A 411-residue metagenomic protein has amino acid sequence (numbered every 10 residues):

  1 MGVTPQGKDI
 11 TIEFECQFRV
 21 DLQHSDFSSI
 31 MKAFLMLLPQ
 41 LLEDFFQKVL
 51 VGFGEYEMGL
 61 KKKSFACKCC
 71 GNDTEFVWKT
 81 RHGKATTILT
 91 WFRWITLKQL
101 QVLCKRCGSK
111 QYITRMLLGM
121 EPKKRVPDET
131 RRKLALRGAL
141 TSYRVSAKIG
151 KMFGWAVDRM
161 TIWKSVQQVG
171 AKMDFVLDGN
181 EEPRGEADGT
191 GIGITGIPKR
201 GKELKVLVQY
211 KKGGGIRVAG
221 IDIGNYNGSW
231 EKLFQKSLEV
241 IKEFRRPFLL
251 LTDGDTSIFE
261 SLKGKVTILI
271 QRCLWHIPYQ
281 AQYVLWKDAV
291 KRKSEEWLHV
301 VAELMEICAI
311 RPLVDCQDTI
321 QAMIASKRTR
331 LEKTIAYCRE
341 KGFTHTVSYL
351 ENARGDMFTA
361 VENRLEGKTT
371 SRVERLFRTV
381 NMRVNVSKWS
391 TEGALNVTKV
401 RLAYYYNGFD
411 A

Functional and structural regions predicted by a protein language model:
G2-D44, K63-S64, K242-Q271, Q282 (+1 more regions): Acidic/histidine-rich catalytic cores and adjacent linkers of DNA breakage/strand-transfer/modification proteins
G2-R19, F76-R81, W94-I95, Q99 (+9 more regions): RNase H-like nuclease fold core
G2-S109, R115, S387: Short, conserved DNA-binding cores of transcription-related domains
K124, D128, W275, W286: Catalytic or ion-translocation cores adjacent to nucleophile or general acid/base/metal-coordination motifs in diverse
V126-T141: Short, amphipathic alpha-helical "recognition" segments used to contact nucleic acids or chromatin
G138-G150, R330-L331: Short, charged amphipathic recognition helices of the HTH superfamily and cognate SANT/SANTA-like modules
T141-A147, G213-A219, P278: Glycine-rich, often proline-containing surface loops adjacent to acidic residues and nearby aromatics that form
R272-P278: A generic structural motif
